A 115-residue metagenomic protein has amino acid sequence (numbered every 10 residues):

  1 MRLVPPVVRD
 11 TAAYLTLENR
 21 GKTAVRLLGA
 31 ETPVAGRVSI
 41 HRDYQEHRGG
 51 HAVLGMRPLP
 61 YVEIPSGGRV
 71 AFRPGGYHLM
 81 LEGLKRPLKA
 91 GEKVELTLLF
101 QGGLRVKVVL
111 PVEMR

Functional and structural regions predicted by a protein language model:
M1-R115: Compact, glycine-rich, soluble single-domain proteins
